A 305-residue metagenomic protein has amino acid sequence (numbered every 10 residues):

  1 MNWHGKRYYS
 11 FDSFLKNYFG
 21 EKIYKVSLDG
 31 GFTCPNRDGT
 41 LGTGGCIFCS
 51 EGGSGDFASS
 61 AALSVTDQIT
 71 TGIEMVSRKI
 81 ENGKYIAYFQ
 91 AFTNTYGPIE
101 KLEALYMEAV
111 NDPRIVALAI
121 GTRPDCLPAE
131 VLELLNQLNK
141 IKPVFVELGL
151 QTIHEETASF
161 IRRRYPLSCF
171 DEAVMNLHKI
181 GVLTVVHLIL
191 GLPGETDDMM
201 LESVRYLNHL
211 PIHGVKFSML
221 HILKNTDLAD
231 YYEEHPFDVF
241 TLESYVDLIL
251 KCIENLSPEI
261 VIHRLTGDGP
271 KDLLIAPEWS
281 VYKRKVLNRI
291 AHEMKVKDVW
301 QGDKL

Functional and structural regions predicted by a protein language model:
M1-G45, S50-I86: N-terminal [4Fe-4S]-dependent radical SAM core
M1-S13, K22-Y24, G214, I222-L305: Auxiliary Fe-S-binding modules of radical SAM enzymes
Y24-L28, Y85-A87, L118-I120, V144-L148 (+3 more regions): Hydrophobic faces of well-ordered beta-strands that scaffold small-molecule active sites in alpha/beta enzyme cores
G52-G72, V76-I99, R114-L127, P143-C169 (+1 more regions): Core AdoMet radical
G72-V76, L127-I141, E172, L201-P211 (+1 more regions): Short amphipathic alpha-helices and their capping/turn segments at secondary-structure boundaries
V76-R78, Y106-P113, E133-P143, M175-K179: Acidic (Asp/Glu)-rich catalytic clusters
E103-M107, N136, T196-H213, G269-A291: Short, electropositive alpha-helical surface patch
S168-D227, E243-T266: Conserved C-terminal portion of the radical SAM core fold that forms the substrate/S-adenosylmethionine-binding
